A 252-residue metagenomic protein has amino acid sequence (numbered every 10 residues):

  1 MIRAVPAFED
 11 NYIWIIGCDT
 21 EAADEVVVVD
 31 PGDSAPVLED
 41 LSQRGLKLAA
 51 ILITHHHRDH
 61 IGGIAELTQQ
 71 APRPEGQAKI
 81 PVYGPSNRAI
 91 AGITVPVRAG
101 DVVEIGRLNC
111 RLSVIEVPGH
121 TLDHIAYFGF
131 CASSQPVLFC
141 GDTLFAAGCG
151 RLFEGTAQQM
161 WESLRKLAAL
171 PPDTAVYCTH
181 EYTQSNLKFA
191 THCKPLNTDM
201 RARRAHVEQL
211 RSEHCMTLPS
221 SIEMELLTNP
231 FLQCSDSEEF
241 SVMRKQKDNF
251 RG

Functional and structural regions predicted by a protein language model:
M1-L46, Y127-C140: Conserved beta-strand hairpin/beta-sheet module of binuclear metal-dependent hydrolase folds, prominently
I15-G17, V102-A132, A169: Core dinuclear metal-dependent hydrolase active-site scaffold
I16, D30, H55, L67 (+6 more regions): Divalent metal-coordination and catalytic microenvironments
E25-V26, P31-S113, Q135-P136, A202-H206: Active-site HxH/HxHxD metal-binding segment of metal-dependent hydrolases
P31-D33, H56, N87-R88, H120-T121 (+3 more regions): Active-site metal-binding loops of divalent metal-dependent hydrolases
I51-I61, I115-L122, Y177-T183: Histidine-centered catalytic micro-motifs
G148-D173: Active-site-adjacent loop/tail segments of enzyme domains
R165-A175, Y182-G252: Accessory terminal helices/loops
